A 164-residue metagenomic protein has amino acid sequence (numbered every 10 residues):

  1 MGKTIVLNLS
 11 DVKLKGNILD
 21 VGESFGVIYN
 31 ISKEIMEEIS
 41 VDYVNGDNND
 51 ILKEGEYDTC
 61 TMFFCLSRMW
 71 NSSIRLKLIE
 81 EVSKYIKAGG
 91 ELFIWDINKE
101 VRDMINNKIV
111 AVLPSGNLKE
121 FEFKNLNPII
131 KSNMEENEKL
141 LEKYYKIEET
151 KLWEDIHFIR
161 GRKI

Functional and structural regions predicted by a protein language model:
M1-N17: Conserved alpha-helix/loop element of class I SAM-dependent methyltransferases that forms part of the SAM/SAH-binding
N8-D11, F25-E37: Conserved SAM-binding loop of SAM-dependent methyltransferases across substrates and taxa, primarily the Class I
N49-M62: A short acidic, Gly/Pro-enriched loop at the edge of an enzyme's catalytic core that lines a small-molecule cofactor
F63-L66, W95: Residues lining the SAM
M69-V82: A short, conserved alpha-helix within the catalytic core of class I
G89-I97: Conserved beta-strand signature within the Rossmann-like core of class I S-adenosyl-L-methionine
I97-Y144, E148: C-terminal alpha-helical "lid/dimerization" subdomain adjacent to the S-adenosyl-L-methionine
E138-I164: Core SAM-dependent methyltransferase catalytic element
